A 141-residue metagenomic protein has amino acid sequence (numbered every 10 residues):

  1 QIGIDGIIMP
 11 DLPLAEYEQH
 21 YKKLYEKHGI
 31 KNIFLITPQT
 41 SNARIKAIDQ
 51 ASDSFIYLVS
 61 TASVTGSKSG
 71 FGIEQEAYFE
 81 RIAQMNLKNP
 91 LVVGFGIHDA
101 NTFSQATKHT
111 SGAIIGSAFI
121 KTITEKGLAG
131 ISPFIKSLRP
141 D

Functional and structural regions predicted by a protein language model:
Q1, P13, I36-T40, V92-A100: Glycine-rich beta-to-alpha transition loops that act as phosphate-gripper elements at the mouths of alpha/beta enzyme
Q1-L12, P140: Active-site beta->alpha loop and helix N-cap motifs at the rims of alpha/beta catalytic domains
I7-M9, N32-I36, I56-L58, L91-F95 (+1 more regions): Hydrophobic faces of well-ordered beta-strands that scaffold small-molecule active sites in alpha/beta enzyme cores
M9-K27, S41-K46, T65-E80, A100-F103 (+1 more regions): Active-site-adjacent beta->alpha loops and helix N-cap segments on the catalytic face of soluble alpha/beta enzymes
D11-L14, T37-P38, S60-A62, A118: Short, ordered loop/turn segments at secondary-structure junctions
K23-T37, I73-L91, I97, I131-D141: Alpha-helix-loop-beta-strand connector modules within alpha/beta enzyme cores
T40-A51, N86, I97-A113: Catalytic cores of alpha/beta
A113, F119-L128, P140: Catalytic cores of soluble, metal-dependent hydrolases
